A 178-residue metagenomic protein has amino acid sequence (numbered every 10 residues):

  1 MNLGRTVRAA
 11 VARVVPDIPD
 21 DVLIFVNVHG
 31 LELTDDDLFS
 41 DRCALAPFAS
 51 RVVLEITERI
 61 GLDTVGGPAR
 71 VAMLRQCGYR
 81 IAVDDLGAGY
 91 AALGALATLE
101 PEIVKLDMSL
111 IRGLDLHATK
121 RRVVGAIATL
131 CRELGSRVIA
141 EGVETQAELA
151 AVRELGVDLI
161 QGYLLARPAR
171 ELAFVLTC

Functional and structural regions predicted by a protein language model:
M1-A69, Y79, G142: Catalytic core of bacterial c-di-GMP phosphodiesterases, primarily the EAL and HD-GYP domains, capturing alpha-helical
V15-P16, A46, P68-G78, G125-R132 (+1 more regions): Surface-exposed amphipathic alpha-helices with a cationic face
H29-E32, E55-D63, Y79-C178: EAL-family c-di-GMP phosphodiesterase catalytic domain
A49, Q76, P101: Active-site acidic short loop of glycosyltransferases
